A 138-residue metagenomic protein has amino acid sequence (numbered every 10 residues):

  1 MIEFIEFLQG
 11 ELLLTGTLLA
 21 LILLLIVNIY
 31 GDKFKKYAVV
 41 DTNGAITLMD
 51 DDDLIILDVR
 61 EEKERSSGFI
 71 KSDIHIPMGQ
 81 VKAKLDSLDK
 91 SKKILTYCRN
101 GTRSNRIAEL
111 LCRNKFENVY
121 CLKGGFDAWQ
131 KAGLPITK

Functional and structural regions predicted by a protein language model:
M1-T42, D51, E62-K93, R103-K138: Rhodanese-like catalytic fold shared by cysteine-dependent sulfurtransferases and DSP/PTP-type phosphatases
I46-L48: Short amphipathic alpha-helices and their capping/turn segments at secondary-structure boundaries
I56-D58: Structural scaffold elements adjacent to functional motifs in cytosolic proteins
Y97: Metallo-beta-lactamase
